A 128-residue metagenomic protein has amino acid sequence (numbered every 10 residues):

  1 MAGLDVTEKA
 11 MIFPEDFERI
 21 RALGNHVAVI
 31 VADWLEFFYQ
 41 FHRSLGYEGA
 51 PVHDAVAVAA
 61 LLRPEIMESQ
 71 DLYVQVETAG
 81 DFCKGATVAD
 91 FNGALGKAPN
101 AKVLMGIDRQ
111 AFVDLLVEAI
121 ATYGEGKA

Functional and structural regions predicted by a protein language model:
M1-A128: N-terminal acidic, glycine/proline-rich low-complexity segments
